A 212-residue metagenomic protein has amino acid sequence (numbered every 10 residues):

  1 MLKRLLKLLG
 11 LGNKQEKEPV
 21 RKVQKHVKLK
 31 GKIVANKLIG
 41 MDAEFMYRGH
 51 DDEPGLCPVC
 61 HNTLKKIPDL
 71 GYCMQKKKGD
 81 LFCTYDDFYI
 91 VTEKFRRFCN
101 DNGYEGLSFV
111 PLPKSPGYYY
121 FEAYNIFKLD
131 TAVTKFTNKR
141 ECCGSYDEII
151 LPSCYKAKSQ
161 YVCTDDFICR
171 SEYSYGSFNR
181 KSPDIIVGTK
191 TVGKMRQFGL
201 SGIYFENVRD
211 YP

Functional and structural regions predicted by a protein language model:
R4-K17: Low-complexity, charge- and small-residue-enriched intrinsically disordered regions
P19-M46, E105-F136: Short, charged low-complexity linear segments at domain edges
R21-I67, Y72-K77: A structured, charge-rich N-terminal accessory region that forms the first stable segment of a protein and links
F45, K78-D86, F178-D184: Short, recurring structural edge motifs at helix starts
Y47-I67, F127-C169: Cys/His-rich short segments
L64-K66, L70-F82, Y161-S177: Short, flexible domain-boundary/linker segments around small modular repeats
Y89-R96, I185-K190: Short coil/turn motifs at helix boundaries and re-entrant loops, enriched in small/polar and proline residues
Y104-F109, D184-I186, K190-Y211: Short, compact, well-ordered microdomains
